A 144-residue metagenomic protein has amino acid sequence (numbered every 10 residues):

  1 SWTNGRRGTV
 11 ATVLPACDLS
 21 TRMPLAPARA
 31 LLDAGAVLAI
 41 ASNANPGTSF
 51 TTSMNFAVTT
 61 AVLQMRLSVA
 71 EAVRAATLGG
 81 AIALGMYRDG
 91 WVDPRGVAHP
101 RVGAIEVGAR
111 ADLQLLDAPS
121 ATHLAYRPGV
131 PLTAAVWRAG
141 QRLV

Functional and structural regions predicted by a protein language model:
S1-A104: Active-site-adjacent C-terminal substructures of enzyme catalytic domains
D93-V97, V107-V144: C-terminal cap of metal-dependent C-N hydrolases
